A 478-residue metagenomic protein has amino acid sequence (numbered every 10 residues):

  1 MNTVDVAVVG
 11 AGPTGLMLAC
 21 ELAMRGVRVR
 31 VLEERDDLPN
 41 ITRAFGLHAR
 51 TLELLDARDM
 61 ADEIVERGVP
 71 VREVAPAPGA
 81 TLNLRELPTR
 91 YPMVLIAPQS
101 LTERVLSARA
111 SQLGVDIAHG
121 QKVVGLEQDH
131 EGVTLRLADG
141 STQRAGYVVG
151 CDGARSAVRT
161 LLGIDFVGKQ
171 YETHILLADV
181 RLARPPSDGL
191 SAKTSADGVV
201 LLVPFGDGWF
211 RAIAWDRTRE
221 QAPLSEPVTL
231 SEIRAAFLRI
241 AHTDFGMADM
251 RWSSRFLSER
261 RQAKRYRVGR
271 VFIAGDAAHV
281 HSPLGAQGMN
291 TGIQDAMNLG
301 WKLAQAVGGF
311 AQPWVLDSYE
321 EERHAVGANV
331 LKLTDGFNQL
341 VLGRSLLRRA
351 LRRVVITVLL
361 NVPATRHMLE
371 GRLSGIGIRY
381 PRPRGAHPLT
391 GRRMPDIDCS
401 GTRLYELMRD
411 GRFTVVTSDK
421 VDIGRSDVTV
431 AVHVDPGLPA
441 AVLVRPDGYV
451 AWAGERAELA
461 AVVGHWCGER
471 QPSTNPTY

Functional and structural regions predicted by a protein language model:
M1-A350, I356-L360, M368, T477-Y478: Core Rossmann-like FAD-binding/catalytic domain of the broad FAD-dependent monooxygenase superfamily
A19, V415, G448: Hydrophobic, well-ordered secondary-structure elements that form the walls of internal hydrophobic environments
V149, G424-L438: Short, internal strand/loop/helix patches that form the active-site neighborhood or redox-interaction surface
L176-D179, F413-D419, T429-H433: Short, hydrophobic beta-strand segments that form beta-sheet elements in well-ordered domains
G269, L438-A440: Short loop/turn microsegments at loop-to-beta-strand junctions
A278, A441-A451: Short, glycine-anchored, charge-dense loop/turn motifs used at functional sites
K302-F413, T417-I423, P439, A451-A457 (+1 more regions): C-terminal helical "tail/cap" subdomain of flavin- and related membrane-associated enzymes
